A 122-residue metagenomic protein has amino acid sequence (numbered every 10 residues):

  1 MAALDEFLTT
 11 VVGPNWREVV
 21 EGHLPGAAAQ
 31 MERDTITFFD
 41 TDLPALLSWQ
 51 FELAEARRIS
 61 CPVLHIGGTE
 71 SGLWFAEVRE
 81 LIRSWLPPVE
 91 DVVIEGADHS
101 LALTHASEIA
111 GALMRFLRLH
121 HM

Functional and structural regions predicted by a protein language model:
M1-F38: Conserved alpha/beta-hydrolase catalytic His-Asp/Glu region
T9, G68-S71, H99: Short beta->alpha junction loops/turns
V11-G13, Q50, L117, M122: Catalytic core of nucleotide-sugar-dependent glycosyltransferases
N15-V19, A76-E77, T104-H105: Short, well-ordered secondary-structure micro-motifs
A28-W85, E90-V93: Conserved serine/cysteine hydrolase catalytic core
E80, P87-M122: Catalytic active-site module of serine/aspartate enzymes centered on a nucleophile-bearing elbow/loop
